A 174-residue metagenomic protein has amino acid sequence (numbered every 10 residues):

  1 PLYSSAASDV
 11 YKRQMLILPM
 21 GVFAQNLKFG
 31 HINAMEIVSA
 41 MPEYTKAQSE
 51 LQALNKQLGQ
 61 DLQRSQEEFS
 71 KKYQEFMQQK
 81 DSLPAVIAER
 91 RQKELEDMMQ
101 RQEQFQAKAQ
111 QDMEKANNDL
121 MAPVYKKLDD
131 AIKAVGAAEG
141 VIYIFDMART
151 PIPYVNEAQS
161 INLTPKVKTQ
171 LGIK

Functional and structural regions predicted by a protein language model:
P1-Y11: Single conserved hydrophobic/aromatic residue that forms the stacking wall/gate of nucleotide- or nucleobase-binding
Y11-K12, V22: Cleavable N-terminal signal peptides
A24-K174: Amphipathic, charged alpha-helical segments and their helix-to-coil junctions in extracytoplasmic/peripheral assemblies
